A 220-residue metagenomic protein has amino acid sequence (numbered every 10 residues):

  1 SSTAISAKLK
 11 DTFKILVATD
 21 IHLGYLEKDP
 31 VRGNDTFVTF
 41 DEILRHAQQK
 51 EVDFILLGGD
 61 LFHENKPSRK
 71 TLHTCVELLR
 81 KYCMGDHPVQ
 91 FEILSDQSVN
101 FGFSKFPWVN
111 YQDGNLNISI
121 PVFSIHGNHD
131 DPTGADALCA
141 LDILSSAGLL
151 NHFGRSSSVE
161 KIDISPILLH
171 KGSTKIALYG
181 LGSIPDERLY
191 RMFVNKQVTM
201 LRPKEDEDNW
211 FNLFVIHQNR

Functional and structural regions predicted by a protein language model:
S1-W108: N-terminal active-site segment of His-dependent metallophosphoesterases
K66-R220: His/Asp/Glu-rich metal-coordinating catalytic cores of metallo-dependent phosphodiesterases/hydrolases acting on
